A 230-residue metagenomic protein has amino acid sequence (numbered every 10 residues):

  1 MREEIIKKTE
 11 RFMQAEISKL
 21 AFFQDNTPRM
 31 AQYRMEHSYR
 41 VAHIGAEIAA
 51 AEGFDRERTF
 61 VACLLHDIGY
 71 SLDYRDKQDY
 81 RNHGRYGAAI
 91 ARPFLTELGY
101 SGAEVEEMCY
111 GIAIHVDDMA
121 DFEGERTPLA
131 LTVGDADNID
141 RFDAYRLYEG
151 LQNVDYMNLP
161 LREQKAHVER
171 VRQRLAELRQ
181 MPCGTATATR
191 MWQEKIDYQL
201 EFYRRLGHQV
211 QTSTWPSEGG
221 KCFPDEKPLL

Functional and structural regions predicted by a protein language model:
M1-E4, R29-F54, L65, D117-L230: Divalent metal-dependent phosphate-bond-processing catalytic cores, especially two-metal-ion Mg2+/Mn2+ enzymes that act
M1-R75, D79-G84: Acidic/His-rich, divalent-metal-binding segments that scaffold phosphate/diphosphate chemistry
A42, A46, A88, R92-T96: Amphipathic alpha-helical segments within well-ordered protein domains
G53-V61, L98-I112: Acidic/histidine metal-binding catalytic segments
H83-G84, A88, L129: Amphipathic alpha-helical segments in well-structured domains
L95-G102, D118-G124: Short helix-to-loop capping/linker segments positioned immediately adjacent to catalytic or ligand/cofactor-binding
